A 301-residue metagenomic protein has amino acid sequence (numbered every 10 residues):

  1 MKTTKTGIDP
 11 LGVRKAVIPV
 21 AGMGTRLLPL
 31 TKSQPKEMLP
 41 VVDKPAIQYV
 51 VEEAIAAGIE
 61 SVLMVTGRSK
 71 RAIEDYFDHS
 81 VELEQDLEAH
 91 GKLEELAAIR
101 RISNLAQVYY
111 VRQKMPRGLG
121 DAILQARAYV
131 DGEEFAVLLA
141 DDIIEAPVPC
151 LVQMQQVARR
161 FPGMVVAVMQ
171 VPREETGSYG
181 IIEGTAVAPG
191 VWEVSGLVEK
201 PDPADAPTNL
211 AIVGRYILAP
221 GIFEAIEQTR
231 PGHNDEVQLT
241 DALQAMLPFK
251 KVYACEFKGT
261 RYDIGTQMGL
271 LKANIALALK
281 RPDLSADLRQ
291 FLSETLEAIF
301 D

Functional and structural regions predicted by a protein language model:
M1-L11, Q290-D301: Basic/polar N-terminal segments that are highly enriched at the extreme N-terminus, encompassing both cleavable
K2-K92, P149-Q153: N-terminal glycine-rich phosphate-binding loop and ensuing alpha1 helix
K15, E60-V62, Q107, E134 (+3 more regions): Residues at the starts of beta-strands that form the adenosine-phosphate
I18, M64, V137, V166-A167 (+1 more regions): Structural beta-sheet core signal
M38, V108-Y110, M164-V166, V252-A254 (+1 more regions): Conserved beta-strand scaffold positions in the cores of enzyme catalytic domains, especially in NTP/NDP-utilizing
L83-D86, L93, I99-G184, L218-P220 (+1 more regions): Conserved beta-loop-beta/alpha segment of the NTase-like Rossmann-fold superfamily that binds/positions NTPs
A136, Q156-R159, A186-Q290: Catalytic-core segments of class I nucleotidyltransferases/pyrophosphorylases that form NMP-activated intermediates
